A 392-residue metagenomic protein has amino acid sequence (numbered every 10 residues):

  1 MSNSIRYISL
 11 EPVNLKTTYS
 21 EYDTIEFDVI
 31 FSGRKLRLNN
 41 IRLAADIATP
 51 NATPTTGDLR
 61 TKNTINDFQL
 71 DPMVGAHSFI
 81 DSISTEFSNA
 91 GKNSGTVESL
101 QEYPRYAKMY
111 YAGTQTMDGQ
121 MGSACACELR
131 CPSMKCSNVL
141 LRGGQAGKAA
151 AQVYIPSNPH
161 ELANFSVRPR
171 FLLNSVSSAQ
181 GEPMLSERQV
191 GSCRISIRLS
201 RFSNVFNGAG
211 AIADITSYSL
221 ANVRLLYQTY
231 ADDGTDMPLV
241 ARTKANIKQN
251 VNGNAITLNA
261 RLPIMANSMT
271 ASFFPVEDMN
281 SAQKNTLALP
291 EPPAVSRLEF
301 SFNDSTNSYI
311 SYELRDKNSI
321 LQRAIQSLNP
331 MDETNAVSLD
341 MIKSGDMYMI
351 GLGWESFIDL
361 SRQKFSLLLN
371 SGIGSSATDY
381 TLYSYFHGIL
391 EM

Functional and structural regions predicted by a protein language model:
M1-M392: Short, low-complexity Pro/Thr/Gly
